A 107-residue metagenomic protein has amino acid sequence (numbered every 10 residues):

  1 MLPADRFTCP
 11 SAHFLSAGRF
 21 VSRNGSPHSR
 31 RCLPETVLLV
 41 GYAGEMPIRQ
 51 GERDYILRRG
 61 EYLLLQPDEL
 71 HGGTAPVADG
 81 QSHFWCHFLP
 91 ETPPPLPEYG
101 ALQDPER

Functional and structural regions predicted by a protein language model:
M1-R23, Y62-R107: A hydrophobic/aromatic-rich effector-binding and dimerization subdomain of bacterial HTH-type transcriptional regulators
R19-V21, Y42, Q50: Residue-level signal for short segments within beta-strands and strand-turn junctions of well-structured beta-sheet
S26-L33, Q50, T74-P76: Short histidine-centered beta-strand/loop micro-motifs that create catalytic or ligand/metal-coordination sites
C32-I48: Short, conserved beta-strand element in jelly-roll/cupin
P34, R58-R59, D79: Residue-level preference for short coil/turn positions at secondary-structure junctions
E45-P47, D54, L70: Structural motif
E52-Q66: Short acidic-glycine-tyrosine-enriched beta hairpin
